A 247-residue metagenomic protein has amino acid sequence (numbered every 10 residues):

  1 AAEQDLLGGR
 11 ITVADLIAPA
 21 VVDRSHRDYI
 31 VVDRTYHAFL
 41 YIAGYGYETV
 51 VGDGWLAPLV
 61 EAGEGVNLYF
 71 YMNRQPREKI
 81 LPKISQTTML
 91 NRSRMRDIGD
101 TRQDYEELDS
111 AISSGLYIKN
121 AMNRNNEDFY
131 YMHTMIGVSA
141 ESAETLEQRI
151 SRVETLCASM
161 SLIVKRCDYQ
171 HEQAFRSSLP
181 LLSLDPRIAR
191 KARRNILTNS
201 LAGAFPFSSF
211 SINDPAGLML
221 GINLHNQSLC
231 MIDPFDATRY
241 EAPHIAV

Functional and structural regions predicted by a protein language model:
A1-S209: Extended, folded cores of ATP/NTP-driven motor/assembly subunits in large transport and secretion machines
T198, G203, F207-D214, I222 (+1 more regions): Generic structural "secondary-structure junction" signal
P215-V247: Glycine-rich phosphate-binding loop of nucleotide-binding enzymes
